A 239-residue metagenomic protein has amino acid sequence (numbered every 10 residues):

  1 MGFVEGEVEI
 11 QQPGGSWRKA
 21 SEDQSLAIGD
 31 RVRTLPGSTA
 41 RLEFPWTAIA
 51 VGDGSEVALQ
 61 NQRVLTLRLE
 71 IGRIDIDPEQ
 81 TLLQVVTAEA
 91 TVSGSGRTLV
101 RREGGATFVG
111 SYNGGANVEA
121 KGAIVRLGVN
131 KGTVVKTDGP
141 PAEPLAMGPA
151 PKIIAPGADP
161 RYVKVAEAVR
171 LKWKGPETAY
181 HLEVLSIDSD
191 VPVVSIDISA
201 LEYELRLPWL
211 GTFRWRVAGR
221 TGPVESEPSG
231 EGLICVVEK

Functional and structural regions predicted by a protein language model:
M1-D159: Flexible, surface-exposed loop/linker segments and immediately adjacent secondary-structure boundaries
E9, H181-L185: Beta-strand signatures of extracellular beta-sandwich domains
R161-V165: Short, solvent-exposed loop/linker segments at the N-terminal edge of repeated beta-sheet extracellular domains
E167-E177: Conserved aromatic anchor
V193-S199: Short beta-strand segments within Ig-like beta-sandwich modules, predominantly Fibronectin type-III
E204-T212: Surface-exposed, short loops/turns at beta-strand junctions within beta-sandwich domains
V224-V236: Extracellular fibronectin type III
